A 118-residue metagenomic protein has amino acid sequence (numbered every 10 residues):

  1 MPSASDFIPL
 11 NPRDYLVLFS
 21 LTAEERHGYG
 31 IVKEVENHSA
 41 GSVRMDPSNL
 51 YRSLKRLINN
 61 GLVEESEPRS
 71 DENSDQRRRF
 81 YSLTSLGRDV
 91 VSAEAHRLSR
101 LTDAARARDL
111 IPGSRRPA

Functional and structural regions predicted by a protein language model:
M1-F7: Short, Lys/Arg-enriched N-terminal segment that forms or immediately precedes the first helix of a structured domain
F7-N49: N-terminal helix-turn-helix DNA-binding core of bacterial DNA-binding proteins
L50-L57: Basic amphipathic alpha-helical segments that dock to polyanions
I58-Q76, S82: Beta-hairpin "wing" of winged helix-turn-helix
L86-A118: Amphipathic alpha-helical dimerization/coiled-coil segments that flank or bridge DNA-binding/regulatory modules
